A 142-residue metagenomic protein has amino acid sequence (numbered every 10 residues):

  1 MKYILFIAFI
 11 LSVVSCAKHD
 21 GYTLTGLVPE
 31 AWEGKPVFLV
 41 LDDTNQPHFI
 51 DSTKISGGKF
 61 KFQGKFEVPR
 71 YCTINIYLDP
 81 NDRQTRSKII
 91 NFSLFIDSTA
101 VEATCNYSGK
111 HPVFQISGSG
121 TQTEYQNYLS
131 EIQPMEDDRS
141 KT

Functional and structural regions predicted by a protein language model:
Y3-V13: Sec-dependent N-terminal signal peptides
C16-T142: A non-transmembrane, solvent-exposed segment enriched in polar/low-complexity residues
